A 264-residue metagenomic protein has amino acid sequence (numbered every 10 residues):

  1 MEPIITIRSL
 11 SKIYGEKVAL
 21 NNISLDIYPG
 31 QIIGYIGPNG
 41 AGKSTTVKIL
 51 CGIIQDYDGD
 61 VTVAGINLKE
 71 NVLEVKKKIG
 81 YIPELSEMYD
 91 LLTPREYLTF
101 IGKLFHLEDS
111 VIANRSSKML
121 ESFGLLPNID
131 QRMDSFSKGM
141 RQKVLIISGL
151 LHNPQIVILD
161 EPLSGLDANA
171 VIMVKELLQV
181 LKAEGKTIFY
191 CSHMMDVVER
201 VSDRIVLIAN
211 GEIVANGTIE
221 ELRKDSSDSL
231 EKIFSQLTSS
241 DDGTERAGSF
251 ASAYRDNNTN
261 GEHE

Functional and structural regions predicted by a protein language model:
G59-E70, E74-V75: Conserved ABC transporter NBD signature motif
T99, K103, S110-N128: Conserved ABC ATPase "signature" region
V157-E161: Catalytic Walker B motif of ABC-type/P-loop ATPase nucleotide-binding domains
V198-R200: A short, surface-exposed alpha-helical micro-motif characterized by mixed small hydrophobic and charged/polar residues
N216-G217: ABC ATPase "signature
